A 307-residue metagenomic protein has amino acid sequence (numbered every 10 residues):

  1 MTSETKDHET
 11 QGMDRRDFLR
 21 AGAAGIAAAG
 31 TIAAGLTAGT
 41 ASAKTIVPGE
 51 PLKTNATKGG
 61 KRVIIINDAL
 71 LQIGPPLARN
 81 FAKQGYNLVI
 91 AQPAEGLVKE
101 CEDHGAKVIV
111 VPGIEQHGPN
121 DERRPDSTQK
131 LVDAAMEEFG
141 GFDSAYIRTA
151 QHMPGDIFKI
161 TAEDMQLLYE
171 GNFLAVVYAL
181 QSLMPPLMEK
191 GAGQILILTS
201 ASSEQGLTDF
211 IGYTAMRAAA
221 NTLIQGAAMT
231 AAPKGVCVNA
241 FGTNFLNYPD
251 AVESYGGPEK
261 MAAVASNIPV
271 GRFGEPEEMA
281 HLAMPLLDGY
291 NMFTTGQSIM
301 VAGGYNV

Functional and structural regions predicted by a protein language model:
M1-D14: N-terminal secretory signal peptides
P51-V89: Canonical Rossmann dinucleotide-binding motif of NAD(H)/NADP(H)-dependent dehydrogenases/reductases, specifically
E115-Q129, R148-Q166, D209-G212, A251-G256: Conserved mid-core segment of classical short-chain dehydrogenase/reductases
Q151, F158-V177, L196, A220 (+1 more regions): Catalytic Tyr-X3-Lys loop
P185, M229-T230, M292: Alpha-helical segment proximal to the catalytic Tyr-Lys
Q194-A219, I224-A232, F245-L246: Catalytic loop of short-chain dehydrogenase/reductase
A232, C237, T294-G296: Short, small/polar-rich loop/turn modules that mediate ligand/substrate recognition or access, typified
R272-V301, N306: C-terminal substrate-recognition "lid" of short-chain dehydrogenase/reductases
